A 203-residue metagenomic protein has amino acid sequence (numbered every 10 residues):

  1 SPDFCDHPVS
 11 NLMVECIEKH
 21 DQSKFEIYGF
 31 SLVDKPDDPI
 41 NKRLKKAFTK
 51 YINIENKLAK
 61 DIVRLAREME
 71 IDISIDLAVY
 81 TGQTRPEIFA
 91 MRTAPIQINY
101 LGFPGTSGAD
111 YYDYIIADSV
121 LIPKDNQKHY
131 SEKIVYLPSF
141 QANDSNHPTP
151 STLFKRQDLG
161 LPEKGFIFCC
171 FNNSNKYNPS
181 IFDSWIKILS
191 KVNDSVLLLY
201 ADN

Functional and structural regions predicted by a protein language model:
S1-Y112, S119-Q127, L197-N203: Conserved nucleotide-cofactor-binding alpha/beta core module
C5-F25, G29, F140-N203: Conserved catalytic-core segment of nucleotide-activated headgroup transferases in glycan assembly
V14, L44, M91, Y114 (+3 more regions): General N-terminal targeting signals
I96, D113, K133, K164-I167: A generic secondary-structure signal marking the coil-to-beta-strand transition
D113-D125, Y130-S145: Donor nucleotide-sugar binding/catalytic pocket of nucleotide-sugar-dependent glycosyltransferases
